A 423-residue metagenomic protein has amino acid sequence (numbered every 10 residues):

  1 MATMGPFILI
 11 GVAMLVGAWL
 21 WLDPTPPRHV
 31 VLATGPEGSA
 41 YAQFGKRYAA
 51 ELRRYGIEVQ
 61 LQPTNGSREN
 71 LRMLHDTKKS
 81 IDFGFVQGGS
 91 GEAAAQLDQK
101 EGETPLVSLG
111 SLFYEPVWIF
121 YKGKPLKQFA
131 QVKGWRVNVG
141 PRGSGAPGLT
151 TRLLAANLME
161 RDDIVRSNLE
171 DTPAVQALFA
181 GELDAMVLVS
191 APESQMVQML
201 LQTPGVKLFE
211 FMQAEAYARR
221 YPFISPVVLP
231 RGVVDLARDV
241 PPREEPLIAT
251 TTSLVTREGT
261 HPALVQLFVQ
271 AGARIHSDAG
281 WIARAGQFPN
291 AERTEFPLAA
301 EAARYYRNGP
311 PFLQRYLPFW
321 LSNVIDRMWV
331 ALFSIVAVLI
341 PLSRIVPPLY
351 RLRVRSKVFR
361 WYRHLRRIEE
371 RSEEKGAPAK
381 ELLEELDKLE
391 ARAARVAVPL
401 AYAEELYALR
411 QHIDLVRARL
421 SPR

Functional and structural regions predicted by a protein language model:
M1-E69, E101-Y114, H276-R423: N-terminal hydrophobic or amphipathic helices and topogenic motifs
P27-Y55, E115-A180: Bilobed "Venus flytrap"/periplasmic-binding protein-like clamshell domains and structurally analogous long
P63-S67, T77-E92, E170-D171, V187-S194 (+1 more regions): Beta->alpha turn/N-cap motifs
L74-V86, E92-P116: Short beta-strand-centered segments that line the small-molecule binding cleft or hinge of alpha/beta clamshell
H75-V86, W135-V137, A180-L188, T203-K207: Alpha-to-beta junction loops
E101-L112, V137, L236-E245: A structural signal for short loop-to-beta-strand junctions that line the ligand-binding cleft of periplasmic/secreted
R161-A249: Pocket-lining segment of extracytoplasmic ligand-binding domains
L169, P173, S190-M199, L208 (+4 more regions): An extracytoplasmic/periplasmic, membrane-proximal ligand-sensing/linker region
